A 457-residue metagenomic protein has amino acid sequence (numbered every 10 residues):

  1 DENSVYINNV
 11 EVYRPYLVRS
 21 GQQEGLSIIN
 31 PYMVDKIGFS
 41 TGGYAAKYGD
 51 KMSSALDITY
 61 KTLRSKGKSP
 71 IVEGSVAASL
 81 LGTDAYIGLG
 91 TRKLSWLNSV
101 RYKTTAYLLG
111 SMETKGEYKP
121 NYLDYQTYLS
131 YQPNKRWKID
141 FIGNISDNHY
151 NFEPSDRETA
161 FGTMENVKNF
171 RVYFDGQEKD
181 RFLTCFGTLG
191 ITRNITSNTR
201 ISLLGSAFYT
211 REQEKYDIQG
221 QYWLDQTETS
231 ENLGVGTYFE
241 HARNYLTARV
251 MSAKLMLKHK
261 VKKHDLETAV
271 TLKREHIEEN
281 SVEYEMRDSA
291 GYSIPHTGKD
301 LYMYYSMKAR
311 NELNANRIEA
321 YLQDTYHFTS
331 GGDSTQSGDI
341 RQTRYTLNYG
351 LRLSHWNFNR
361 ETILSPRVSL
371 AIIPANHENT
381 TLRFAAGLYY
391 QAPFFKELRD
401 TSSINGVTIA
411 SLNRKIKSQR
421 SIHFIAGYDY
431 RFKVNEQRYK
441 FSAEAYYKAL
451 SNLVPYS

Functional and structural regions predicted by a protein language model:
Y6, G21-S27, G42, K47-E73: N-terminal periplasmic accessory domains that precede and gate Gram-negative outer-membrane beta-barrel machines
E11-F39: Short acidic/polar hinge/loop motifs at secondary-structure boundaries that mediate gating or recognition
I58, T83-L89, T127-Y131, G187-R193 (+5 more regions): Residues on the lipid-exposed face of transmembrane beta-strands in outer-membrane beta-barrel proteins
T62, G90-K93, Y131-K135, R193-S197 (+9 more regions): Outer-membrane beta-barrel strand-turn architecture
V72-Y102, K115-E153, E178-L203, A207: Transmembrane beta-barrel wall of Gram-negative outer-membrane proteins
G74-L80, L89, N98-T104, F141-D147 (+7 more regions): Transmembrane beta-barrel strands of outer-membrane/channel proteins
Q132-N148, Q177-N359: Face-selective signature of the C-terminal outer-membrane beta-barrel domain
R200-S206, K415-S457: Membrane-embedded beta-barrel scaffold of Gram-negative outer-membrane proteins
